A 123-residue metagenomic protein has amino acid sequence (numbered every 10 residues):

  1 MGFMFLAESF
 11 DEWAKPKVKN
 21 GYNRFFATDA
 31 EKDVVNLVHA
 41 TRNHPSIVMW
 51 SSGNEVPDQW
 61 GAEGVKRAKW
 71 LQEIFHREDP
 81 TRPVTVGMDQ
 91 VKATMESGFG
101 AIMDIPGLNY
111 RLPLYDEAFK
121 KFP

Functional and structural regions predicted by a protein language model:
M1-D116, P123: Active-site mouth of glycoside hydrolases
